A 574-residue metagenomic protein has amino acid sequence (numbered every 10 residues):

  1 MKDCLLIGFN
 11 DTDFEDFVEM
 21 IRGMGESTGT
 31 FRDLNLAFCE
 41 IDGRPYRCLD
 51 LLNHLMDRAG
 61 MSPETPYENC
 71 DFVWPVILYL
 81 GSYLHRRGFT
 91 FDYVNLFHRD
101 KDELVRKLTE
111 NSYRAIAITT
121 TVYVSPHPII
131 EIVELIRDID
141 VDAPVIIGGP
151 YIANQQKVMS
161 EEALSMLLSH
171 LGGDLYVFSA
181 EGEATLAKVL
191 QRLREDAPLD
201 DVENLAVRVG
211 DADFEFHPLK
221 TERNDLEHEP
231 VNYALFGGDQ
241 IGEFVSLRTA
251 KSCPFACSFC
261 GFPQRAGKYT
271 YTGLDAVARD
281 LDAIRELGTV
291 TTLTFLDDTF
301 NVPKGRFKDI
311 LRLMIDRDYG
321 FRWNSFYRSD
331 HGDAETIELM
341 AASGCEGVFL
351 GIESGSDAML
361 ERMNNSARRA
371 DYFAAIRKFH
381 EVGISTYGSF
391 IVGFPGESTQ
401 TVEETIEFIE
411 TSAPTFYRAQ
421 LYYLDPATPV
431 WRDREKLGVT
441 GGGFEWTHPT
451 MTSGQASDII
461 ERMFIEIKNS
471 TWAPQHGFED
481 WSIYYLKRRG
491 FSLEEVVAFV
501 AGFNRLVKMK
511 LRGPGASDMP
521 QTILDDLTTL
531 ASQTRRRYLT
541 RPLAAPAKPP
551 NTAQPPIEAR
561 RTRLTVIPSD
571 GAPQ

Functional and structural regions predicted by a protein language model:
M1, N53-D57, V202, R208-S246 (+2 more regions): N-terminal [4Fe-4S]-dependent radical SAM core
K2-L49, N53, L108, R114 (+2 more regions): Radical SAM enzyme core and accessory elements
E15, I152-Q156, G305, A358 (+5 more regions): Flexible glycine/acidic-rich beta-alpha junction loops that bind and position SAM and/or redox cofactors in anaerobic
V76, L80-Y83, R87, D92-P218 (+2 more regions): Glycine-rich beta-alpha loop elements in corrinoid/cobalamin-binding modules across cobalamin-dependent enzymes
R114, D174-L175, S258, T291 (+2 more regions): Conserved acidic residues
I146, V177-F178, N324, F349 (+2 more regions): Structural detector of well-ordered beta-strand residues that form the stable sheet scaffold of enzyme domains
A163-L167, T336, G396-E410: Catalytic cores of alpha/beta
L226-Y387, F394, E407: Radical SAM [4Fe-4S] cluster-binding motif and immediate context
